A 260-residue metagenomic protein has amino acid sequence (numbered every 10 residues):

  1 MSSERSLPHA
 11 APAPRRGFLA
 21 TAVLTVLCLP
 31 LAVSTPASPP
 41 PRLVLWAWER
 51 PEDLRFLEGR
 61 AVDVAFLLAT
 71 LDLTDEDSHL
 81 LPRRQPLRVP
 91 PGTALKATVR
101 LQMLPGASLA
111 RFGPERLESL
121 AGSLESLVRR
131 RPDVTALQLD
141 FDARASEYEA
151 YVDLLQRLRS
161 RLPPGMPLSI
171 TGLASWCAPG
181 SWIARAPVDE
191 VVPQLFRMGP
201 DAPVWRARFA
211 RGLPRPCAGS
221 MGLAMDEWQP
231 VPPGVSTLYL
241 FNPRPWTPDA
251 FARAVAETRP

Functional and structural regions predicted by a protein language model:
M1-P12: N-terminal secretory signal peptides that target proteins for export/translocation
R15-L19, V23: N-terminal export leaders
T25-T35: Hydrophobic h-region of N-terminal signal peptides that target proteins for export in Gram-negative bacteria
T35-A61, L67, P82: Boundary/entry segment of secreted carbohydrate-active catalytic domains
P39-P41, D72-E190, R197: Chitinase-like catalytic core of GlcNAc-active glycosidases
L43-A47, V62-F66, L95-V99, L137 (+4 more regions): Hydrophobic faces of well-ordered beta-strands that scaffold small-molecule active sites in alpha/beta enzyme cores
W46-R50, A69, R100-L104, D142-R144 (+4 more regions): Active-site beta-loop-alpha junctions enriched in small/polar residues
P200-P260: C-terminal active-site rim and adjoining tail of enzyme catalytic domains
